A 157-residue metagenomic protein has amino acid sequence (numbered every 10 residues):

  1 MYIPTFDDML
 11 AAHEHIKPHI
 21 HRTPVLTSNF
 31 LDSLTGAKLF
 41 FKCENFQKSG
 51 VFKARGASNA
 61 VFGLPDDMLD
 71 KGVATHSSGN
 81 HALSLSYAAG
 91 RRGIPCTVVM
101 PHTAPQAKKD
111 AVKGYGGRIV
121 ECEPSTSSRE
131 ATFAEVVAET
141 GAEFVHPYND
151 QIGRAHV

Functional and structural regions predicted by a protein language model:
M1-H156: PLP-dependent amino-acid enzyme catalytic core
